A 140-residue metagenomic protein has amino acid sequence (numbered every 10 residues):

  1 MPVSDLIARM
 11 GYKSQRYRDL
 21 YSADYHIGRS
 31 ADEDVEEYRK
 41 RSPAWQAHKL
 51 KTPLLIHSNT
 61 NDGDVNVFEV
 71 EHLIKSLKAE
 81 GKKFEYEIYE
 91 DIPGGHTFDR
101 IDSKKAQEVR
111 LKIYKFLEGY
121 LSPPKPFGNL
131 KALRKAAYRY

Functional and structural regions predicted by a protein language model:
M1-Y140: Active-site-proximal cap/loop segments of hydrolase catalytic domains
